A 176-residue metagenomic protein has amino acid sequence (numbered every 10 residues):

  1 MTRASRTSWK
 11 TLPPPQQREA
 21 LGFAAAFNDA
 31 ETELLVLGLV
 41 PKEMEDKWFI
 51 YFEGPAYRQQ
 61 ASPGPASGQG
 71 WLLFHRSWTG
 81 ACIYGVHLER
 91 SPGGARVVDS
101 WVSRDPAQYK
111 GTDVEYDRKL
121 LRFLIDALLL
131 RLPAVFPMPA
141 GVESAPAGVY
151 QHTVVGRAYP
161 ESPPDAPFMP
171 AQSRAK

Functional and structural regions predicted by a protein language model:
M1, I50, V86, S100-V102 (+1 more regions): Generic structural hydrophobic/aromatic packing signal, biased to beta-strands
M1-S67, V149-K176: Negatively charged, low-complexity tracts enriched in Asp/Glu with abundant Ser/Thr
A4, P55, S77-T79, S91-G93 (+1 more regions): Generic structural motif
L12, L21, L34-L39, L72-L73 (+4 more regions): Generic detector of leucine side chains in alpha-helical contexts
Q59, G80-G85, P106-T112: Short, surface-exposed beta-strand/loop "edge" segments at domain boundaries and coil↔beta transitions
G70-P92, V98-V102: Canonical SH2 domain fold
A95-K176: Polybasic, proline/glycine-rich intrinsically disordered low-complexity segments
